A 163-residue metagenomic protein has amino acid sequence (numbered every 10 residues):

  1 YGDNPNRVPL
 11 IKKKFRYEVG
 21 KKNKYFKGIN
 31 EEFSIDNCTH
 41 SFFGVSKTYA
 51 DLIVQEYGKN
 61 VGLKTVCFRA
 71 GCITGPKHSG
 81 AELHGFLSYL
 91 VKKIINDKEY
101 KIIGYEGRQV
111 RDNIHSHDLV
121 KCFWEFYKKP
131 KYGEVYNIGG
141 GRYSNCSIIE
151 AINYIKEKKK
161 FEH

Functional and structural regions predicted by a protein language model:
Y1-G2, K77, C146: A short beta-to-alpha transition loop/helix N-cap that caps and shapes the active-site region
Y1-G71: N-terminal Rossmann-like NAD(P)+-binding domain of SDR-like oxidoreductases, especially those catalyzing
K27-S41, T65-S79, Y89-I114, Y136-G140: A conserved pocket-lining segment of Rossmann-fold NAD(P)-dependent short-chain dehydrogenase/reductase
F43-K47, G80-H84, N113-S116, N145: Short, solvent-exposed loop/helix junctions and linker helices that flank or host conserved functional motifs
T48-Q55, S88-V91, K121: Conserved active-site helix of classical SDR/Rossmann-fold NAD(P)-dependent CH-OH oxidoreductases
L83, L87-S88, I152: Amphipathic alpha-helical segments in well-structured domains
K92-H163: C-terminal substrate-binding subdomain of Rossmann-fold SDR/epimerase-dehydratase oxidoreductases
